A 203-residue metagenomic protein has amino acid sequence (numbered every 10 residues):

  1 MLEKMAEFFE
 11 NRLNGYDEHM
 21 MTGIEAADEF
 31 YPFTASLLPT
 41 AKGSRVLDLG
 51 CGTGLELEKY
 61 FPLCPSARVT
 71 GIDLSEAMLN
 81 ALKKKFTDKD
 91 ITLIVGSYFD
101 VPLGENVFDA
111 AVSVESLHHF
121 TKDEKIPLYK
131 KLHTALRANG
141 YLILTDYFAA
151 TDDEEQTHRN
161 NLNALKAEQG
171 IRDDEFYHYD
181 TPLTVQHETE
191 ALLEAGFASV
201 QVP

Functional and structural regions predicted by a protein language model:
M1-T40, L55: Conserved class I S-adenosyl-L-methionine
L47-L49, T53-D100: Class I SAM-dependent methyltransferase SAM/SAH-binding core
L103-A111: A short acidic, Gly/Pro-enriched loop at the edge of an enzyme's catalytic core that lines a small-molecule cofactor
S113-S116: A short beta-strand submotif of the Rossmann-like class I SAM-dependent methyltransferase core that lines
H118-F120: A short His-aromatic
I126-A138: A short glycine-rich, Lys/Arg-flanked "PGG" loop and its adjoining helix->strand segment in the class I
T145-A195, V200-Q201: C-terminal alpha-helical "lid/dimerization" subdomain adjacent to the S-adenosyl-L-methionine
